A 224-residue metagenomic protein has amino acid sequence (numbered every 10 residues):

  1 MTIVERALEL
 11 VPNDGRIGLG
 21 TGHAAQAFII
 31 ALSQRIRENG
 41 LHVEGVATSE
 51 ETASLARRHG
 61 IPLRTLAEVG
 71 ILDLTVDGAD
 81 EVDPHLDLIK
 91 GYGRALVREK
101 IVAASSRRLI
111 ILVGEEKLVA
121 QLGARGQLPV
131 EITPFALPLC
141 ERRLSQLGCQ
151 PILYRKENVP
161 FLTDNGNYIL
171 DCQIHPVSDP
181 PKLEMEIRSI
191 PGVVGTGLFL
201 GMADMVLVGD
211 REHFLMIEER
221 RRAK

Functional and structural regions predicted by a protein language model:
M1-D77: N-terminal active-site beta-alpha-beta segment that forms phosphate/nucleotide-binding and substrate-recognition loops
E50-K224: Conserved phosphate- and dinucleotide-binding cores of soluble alpha/beta proteins, encompassing both enzyme active
